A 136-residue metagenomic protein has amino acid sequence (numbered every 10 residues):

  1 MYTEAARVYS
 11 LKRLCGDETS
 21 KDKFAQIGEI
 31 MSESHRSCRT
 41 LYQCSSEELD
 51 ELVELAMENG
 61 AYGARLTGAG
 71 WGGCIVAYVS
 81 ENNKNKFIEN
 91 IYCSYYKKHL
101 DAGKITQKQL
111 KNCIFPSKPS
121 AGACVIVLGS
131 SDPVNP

Functional and structural regions predicted by a protein language model:
M1-G63, A77-P136: C-terminal nucleotide
A64-C74: Conserved phosphate/anionic-ligand binding catalytic regions in large, soluble enzymes, centered on
